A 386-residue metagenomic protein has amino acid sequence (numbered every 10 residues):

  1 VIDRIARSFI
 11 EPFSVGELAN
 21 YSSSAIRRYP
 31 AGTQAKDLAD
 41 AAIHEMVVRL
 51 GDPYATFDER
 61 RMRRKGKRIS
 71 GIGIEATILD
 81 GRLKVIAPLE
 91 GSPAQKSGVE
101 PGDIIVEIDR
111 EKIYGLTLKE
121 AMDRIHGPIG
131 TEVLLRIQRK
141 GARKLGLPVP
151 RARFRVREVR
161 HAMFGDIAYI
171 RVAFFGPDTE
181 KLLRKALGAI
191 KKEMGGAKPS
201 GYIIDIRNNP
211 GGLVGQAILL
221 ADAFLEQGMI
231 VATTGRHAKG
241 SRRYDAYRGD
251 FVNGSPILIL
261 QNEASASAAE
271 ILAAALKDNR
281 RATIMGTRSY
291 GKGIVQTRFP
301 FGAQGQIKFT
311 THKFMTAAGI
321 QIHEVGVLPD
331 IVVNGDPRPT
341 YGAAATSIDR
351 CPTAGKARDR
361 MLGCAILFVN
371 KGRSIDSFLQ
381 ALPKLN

Functional and structural regions predicted by a protein language model:
V1, A42, M46, I74 (+9 more regions): Terminal peptide-recognition signature
V1, I5-R7, A94-T117, I203-D205: Conserved PDZ fold ligand-binding element
A19-Q34, I43-V47: Amphipathic alpha-helical segments that form the core helices of the histone-fold
E45, G51-A87: PDZ/PDZ-like peptide-tail recognition elements
R49, P53, G81, V106 (+2 more regions): PDZ-domain C-terminal substructure recognizer with occasional recognition of PDZ-binding tails
P93-I104, H126-P128, G195-G196, A275: A short glycine-leucine-enriched loop at secondary-structure breakpoints that most characteristically corresponds
I104-R136, Q216, K292-R298: PDZ domains, with a preference for the canonical peptide-binding region formed by the helix
R160-N386: C-terminal "post-core" interaction segments
